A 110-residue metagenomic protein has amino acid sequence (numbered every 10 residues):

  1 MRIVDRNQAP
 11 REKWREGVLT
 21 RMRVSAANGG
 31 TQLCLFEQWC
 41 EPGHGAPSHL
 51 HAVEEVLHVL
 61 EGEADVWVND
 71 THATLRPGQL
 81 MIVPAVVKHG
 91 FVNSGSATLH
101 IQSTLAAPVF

Functional and structural regions predicted by a protein language model:
M1-L33: A short, N-terminal "cap"/entry segment at the start of jelly-roll beta-barrel domains of the cupin/DSBH fold
L35-H51, A85: Conserved short histidine dyad/triad with adjacent acidic residue
L35-Q38, I82, A97-F110: A short hydrophobic beta-strand segment most commonly corresponding to one strand of the jelly-roll/cupin
S48, V66-W67, V83, H89-G95: Short beta-strand His + acidic residue motifs that chelate non-heme Fe in jelly-roll/DSBH and cupin folds
A52-V53, T71, V87-K88, A97: A generic "binding-loop/recognition-motif" signal
E54-A64: Glycine- and acidic-residue-biased ligand/ion/polar-headgroup-sensing regions
T71-A85: Short acidic-glycine-tyrosine-enriched beta hairpin
